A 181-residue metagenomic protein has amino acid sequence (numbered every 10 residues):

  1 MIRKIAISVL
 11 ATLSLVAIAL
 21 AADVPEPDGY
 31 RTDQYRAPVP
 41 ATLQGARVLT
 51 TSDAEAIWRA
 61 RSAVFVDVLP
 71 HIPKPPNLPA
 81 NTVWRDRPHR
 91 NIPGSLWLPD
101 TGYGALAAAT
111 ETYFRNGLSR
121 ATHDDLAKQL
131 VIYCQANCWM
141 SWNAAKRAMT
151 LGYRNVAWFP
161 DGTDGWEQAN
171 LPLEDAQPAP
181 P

Functional and structural regions predicted by a protein language model:
M1-V9: Bacterial N-terminal signal peptides that target proteins for export
S8-A17: Bacterial N-terminal signal peptides
I18-S52, I57-A60, P75-V131, A136-P181: Rhodanese-like catalytic fold shared by cysteine-dependent sulfurtransferases and DSP/PTP-type phosphatases
A54, V64-L69: Short hydrophobic beta-strand that contains or immediately precedes a catalytic carboxylate
I72: Glycine-rich nucleotide phosphate-binding loop and flanking beta-alpha elements of Rossmann-like dinucleotide-binding
